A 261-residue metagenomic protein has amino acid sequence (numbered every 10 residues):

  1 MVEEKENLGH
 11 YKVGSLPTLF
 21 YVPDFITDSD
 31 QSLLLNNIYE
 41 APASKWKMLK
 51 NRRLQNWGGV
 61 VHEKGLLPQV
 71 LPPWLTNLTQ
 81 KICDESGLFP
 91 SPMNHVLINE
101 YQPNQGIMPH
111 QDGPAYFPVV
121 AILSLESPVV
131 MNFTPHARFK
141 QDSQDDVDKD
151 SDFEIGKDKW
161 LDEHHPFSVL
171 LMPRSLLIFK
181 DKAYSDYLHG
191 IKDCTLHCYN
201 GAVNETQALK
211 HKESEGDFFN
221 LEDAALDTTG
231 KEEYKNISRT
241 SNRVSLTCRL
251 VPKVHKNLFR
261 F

Functional and structural regions predicted by a protein language model:
M1-F261: Non-heme Fe(II) oxygenase metal-center motifs and adjacent flexible, charged/small-residue loops
